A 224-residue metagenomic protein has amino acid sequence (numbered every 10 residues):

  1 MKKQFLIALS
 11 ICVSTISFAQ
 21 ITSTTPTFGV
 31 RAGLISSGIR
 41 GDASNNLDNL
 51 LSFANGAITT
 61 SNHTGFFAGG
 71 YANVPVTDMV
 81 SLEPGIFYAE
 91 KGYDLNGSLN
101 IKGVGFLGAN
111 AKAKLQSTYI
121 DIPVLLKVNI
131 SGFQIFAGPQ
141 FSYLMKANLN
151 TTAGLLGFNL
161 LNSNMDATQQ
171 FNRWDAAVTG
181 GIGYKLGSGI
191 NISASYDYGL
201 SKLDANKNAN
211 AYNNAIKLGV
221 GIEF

Functional and structural regions predicted by a protein language model:
Q20-A72, F133, E223: Short glycine/proline- and aromatic-enriched beta-strand/turn motifs that initiate or cap beta-hairpins
I21-S23, T77, A89, I130-F133 (+1 more regions): Outer-membrane beta-barrel channels and translocator barrels
T27-G29, Y184, Y212-F224: Outer-membrane beta-barrel "beta-signal"
G29, F67-G69, S81, D121-P123 (+3 more regions): Membrane-embedded beta-strand positions in outer-membrane beta-barrel channels/transporters
L34-G38, Y88-G92, I130-G132, F141-M145 (+2 more regions): Transmembrane beta-strands of outer-membrane beta-barrel pores
G38-H63, K91-T118, L144-D175, T179 (+1 more regions): Extracellular/periplasm-exposed beta-strand and loop segments of Gram-negative cell-envelope proteins, dominated by
A72-V74, L126-V128, Y143, Y184-L186 (+2 more regions): Residue-level signature of outer-membrane beta-barrel architecture
V80-L82, G132-I135, G189-A194: Repeated loop/turn-to-beta-strand initiation elements of outer-membrane beta-barrel proteins
